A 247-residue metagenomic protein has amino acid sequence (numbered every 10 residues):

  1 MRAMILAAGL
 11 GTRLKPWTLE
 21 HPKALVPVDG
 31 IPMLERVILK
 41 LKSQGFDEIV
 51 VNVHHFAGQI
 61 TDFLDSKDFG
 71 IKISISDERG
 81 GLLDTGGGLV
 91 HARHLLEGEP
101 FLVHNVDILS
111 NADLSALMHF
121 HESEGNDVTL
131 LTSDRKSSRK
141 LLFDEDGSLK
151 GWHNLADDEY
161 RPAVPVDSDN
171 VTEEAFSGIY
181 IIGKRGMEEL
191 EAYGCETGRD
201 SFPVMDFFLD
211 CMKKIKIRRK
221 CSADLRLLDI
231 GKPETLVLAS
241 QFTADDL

Functional and structural regions predicted by a protein language model:
M1-T18, L25: N-proximal low-complexity "stem/linker" segments adjacent to membrane-targeting elements
R2-I5, R13, I31-N105, L114-A116 (+2 more regions): Conserved N-terminal catalytic core of the sugar/cofactor nucleotidyltransferase
E20-M33: Short catalytic helix/loop segments, enriched in acidic residues and glycine and frequently bearing histidine
L25, I75-S76, R219-K220: Generic preference for hydrophobic
F46, G98, G125-N126, I215: Short, high-confidence coil segments that cap the C-terminus of an alpha-helix and link into the following beta-strand
F101-L102, L109, S115-E122, R135-K136 (+1 more regions): Catalytic-core segments of class I nucleotidyltransferases/pyrophosphorylases that form NMP-activated intermediates
E124-D134: A short, conserved acidic/glycine-rich loop-to-beta-strand motif that forms the donor nucleotide-sugar/metal
